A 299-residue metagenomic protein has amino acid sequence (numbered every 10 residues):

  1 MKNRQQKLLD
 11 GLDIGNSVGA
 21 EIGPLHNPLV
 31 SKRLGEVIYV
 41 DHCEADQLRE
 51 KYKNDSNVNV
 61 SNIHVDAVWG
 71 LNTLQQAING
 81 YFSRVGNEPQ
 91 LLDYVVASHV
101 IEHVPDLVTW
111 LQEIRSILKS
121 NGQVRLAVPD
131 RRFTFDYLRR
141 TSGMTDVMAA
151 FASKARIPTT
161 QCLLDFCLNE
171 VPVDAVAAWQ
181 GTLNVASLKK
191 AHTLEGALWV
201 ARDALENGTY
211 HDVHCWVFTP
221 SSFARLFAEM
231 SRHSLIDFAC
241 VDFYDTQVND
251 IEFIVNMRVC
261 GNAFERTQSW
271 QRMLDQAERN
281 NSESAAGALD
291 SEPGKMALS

Functional and structural regions predicted by a protein language model:
M1-N16: Class I SAM-dependent methyltransferase Rossmann-like catalytic core, especially the SAM/SAH-binding loop
M1-N3, D275-S299: Membrane-proximal basic amphipathic "stem/tether" segments
K2-N3, E21, F238-A239: Eukaryotic beta-rich interaction modules
K7-L9, H26, V241-Y244: Generic recognition of flexible, low-complexity loop/linker segments
S17-R139, V255-V259: Conserved SAM-binding loop
P24, M144-T145, K295-L298: Intrinsically disordered, low-complexity segments enriched in glycine/proline and serine/threonine
N59-T73, R84-N87, T109, R115 (+1 more regions): S-adenosyl-L-methionine-dependent methyltransferase catalytic module, highlighting the catalytic core
